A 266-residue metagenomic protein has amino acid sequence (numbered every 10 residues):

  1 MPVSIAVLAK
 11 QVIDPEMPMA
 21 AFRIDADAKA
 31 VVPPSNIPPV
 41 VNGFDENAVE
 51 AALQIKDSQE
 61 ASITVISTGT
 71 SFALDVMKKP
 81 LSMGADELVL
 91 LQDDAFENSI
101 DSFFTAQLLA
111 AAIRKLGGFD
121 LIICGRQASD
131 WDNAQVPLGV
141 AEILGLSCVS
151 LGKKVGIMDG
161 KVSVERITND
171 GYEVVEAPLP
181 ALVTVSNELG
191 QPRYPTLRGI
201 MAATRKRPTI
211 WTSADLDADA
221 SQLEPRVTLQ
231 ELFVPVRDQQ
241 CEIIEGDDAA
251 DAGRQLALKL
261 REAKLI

Functional and structural regions predicted by a protein language model:
M1-I266: N-terminal glycine-rich FAD/FM-binding segment characteristic of electron-transfer flavoproteins
